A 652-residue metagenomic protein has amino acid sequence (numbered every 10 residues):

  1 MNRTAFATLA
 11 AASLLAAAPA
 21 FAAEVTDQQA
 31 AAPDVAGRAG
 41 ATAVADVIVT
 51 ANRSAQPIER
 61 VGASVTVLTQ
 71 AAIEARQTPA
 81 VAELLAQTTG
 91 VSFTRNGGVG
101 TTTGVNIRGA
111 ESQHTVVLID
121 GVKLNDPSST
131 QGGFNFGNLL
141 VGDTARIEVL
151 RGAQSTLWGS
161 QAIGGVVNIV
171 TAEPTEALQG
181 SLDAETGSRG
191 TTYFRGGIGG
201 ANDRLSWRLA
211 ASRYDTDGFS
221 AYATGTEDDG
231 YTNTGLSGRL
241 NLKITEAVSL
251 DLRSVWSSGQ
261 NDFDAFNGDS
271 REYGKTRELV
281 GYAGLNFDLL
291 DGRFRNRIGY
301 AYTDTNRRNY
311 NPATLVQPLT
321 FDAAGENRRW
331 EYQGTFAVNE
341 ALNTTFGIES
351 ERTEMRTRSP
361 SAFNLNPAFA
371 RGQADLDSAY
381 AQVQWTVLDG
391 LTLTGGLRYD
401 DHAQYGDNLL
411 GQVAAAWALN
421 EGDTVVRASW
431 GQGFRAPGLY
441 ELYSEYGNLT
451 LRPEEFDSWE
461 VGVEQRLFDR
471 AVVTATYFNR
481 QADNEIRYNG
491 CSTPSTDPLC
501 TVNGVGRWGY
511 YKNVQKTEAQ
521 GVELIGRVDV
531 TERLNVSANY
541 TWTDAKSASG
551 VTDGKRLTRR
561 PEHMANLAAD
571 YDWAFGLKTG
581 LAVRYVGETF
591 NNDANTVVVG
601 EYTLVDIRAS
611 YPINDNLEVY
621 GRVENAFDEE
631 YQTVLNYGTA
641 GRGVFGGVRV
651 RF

Functional and structural regions predicted by a protein language model:
M1-T88, G200, L242-E246, G281 (+2 more regions): N-terminal Sec signal peptide and the immediately downstream disordered periplasmic leader that contains the TonB box
V25-Q28, T386-L393, N479, G506 (+3 more regions): Gram-negative outer-membrane beta-barrel transporters
D34, D229-T353, V472: Outer-membrane beta-barrel domain signature, strongest for Gram-negative TonB-dependent receptors and also present
T50, A82, A86-K123: Extracytoplasmic beta-strand/coil segments of soluble accessory domains associated with Gram-negative outer-membrane
V81-L84, T103-N106, T115-L118, F134-L140 (+3 more regions): N-terminal periplasmic accessory domains that precede and gate Gram-negative outer-membrane beta-barrel machines
K123-R151: Short acidic/polar hinge/loop motifs at secondary-structure boundaries that mediate gating or recognition
S155-T156, N168, T175-A177, D183-E185 (+2 more regions): Periplasmic-side early beta-strands and strand-to-turn transitions of outer-membrane beta-barrels
N267-D288, A323-R328, G372-A374, S429-D483 (+4 more regions): Outer-membrane beta-barrel signature, preferentially recognizing the C-terminal barrel domain of Gram-negative
